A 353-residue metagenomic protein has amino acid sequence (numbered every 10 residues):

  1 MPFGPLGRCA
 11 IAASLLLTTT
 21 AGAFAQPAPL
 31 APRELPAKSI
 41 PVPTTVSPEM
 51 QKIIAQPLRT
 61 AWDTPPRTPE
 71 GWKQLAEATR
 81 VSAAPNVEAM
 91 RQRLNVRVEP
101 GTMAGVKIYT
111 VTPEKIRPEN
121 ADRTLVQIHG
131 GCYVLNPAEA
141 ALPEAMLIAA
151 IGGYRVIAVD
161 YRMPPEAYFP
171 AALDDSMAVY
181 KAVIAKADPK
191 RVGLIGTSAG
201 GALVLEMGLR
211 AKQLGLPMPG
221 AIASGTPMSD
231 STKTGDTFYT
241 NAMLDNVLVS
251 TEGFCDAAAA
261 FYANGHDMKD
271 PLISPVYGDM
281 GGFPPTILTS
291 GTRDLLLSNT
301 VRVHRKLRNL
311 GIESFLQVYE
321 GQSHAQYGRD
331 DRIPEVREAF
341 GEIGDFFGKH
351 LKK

Functional and structural regions predicted by a protein language model:
M1-I11: Bacterial N-terminal signal peptides that target proteins for export
A10-T20: Bacterial N-terminal signal peptides
A21-A25: Sec/Tat signal peptide C-region and signal peptidase I cleavage site
Q26-L35, P41-E70, E88-K353: Alpha/beta-hydrolase superfamily serine-hydrolase fold, recognizing
E70-P85: Short, basic/low-complexity N-terminal boundary segments at the transition from targeting/disordered tails
